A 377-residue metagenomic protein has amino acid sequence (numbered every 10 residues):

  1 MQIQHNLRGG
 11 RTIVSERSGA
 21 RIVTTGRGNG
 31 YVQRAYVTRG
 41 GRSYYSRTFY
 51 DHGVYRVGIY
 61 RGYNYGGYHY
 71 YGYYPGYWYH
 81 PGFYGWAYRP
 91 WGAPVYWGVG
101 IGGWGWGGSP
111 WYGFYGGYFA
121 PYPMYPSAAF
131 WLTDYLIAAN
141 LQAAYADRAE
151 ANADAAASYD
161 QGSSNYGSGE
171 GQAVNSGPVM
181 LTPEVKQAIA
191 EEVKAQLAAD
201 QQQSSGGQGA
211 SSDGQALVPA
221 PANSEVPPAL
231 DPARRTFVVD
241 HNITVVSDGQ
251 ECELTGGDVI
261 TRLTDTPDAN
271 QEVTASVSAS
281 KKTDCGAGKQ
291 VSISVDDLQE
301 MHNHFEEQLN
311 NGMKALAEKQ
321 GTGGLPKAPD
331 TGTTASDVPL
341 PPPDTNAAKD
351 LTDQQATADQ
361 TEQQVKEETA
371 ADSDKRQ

Functional and structural regions predicted by a protein language model:
Q2-M180: Low-complexity segments
Q4-N6, V14-R17, T25-G26, T38 (+5 more regions): A structural detector for beta-sheet-dominated domains
I137-L141, A198, R262: Sec-exported extracytoplasmic/periplasmic mature domains
P178-V179, P183-I243, D265-P267, Q271 (+2 more regions): SH3-family beta-barrel domains
P227-P228, D248-L254: Short, surface-exposed secondary-structure edge patches
V245-Q250, T283-C285: Short, cysteine-centered beta-strand-loop-beta hairpins and adjacent loop/turn segments enriched in charged/polar
L254, D258-A287: SH3/SH3-like beta-barrel superfamily modules
S280-E300: A short macromolecule-binding patch
